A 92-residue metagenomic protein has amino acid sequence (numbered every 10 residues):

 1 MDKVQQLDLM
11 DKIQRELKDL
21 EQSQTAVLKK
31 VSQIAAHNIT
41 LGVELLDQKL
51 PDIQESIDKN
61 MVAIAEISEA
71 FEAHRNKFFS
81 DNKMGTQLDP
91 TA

Functional and structural regions predicted by a protein language model:
M1-D8: Short, charge-rich amphipathic alpha-helices with coiled-coil/heptad character
D8-D19: Short, charge/polar-rich alpha-helical segments
L17-Q24, I57-I64, S68-F71, F78: Long amphipathic alpha-helices with heptad-repeat character, especially coiled-coil-forming segments used
K18-T40: Amphipathic alpha-helical interaction modules
N38-G42, I67-A92: Long amphipathic alpha-helical coiled-coil segments
G42-A63: Short, glycine/alanine-rich amphipathic alpha-helical segment that often forms an alpha-turn-alpha hairpin
